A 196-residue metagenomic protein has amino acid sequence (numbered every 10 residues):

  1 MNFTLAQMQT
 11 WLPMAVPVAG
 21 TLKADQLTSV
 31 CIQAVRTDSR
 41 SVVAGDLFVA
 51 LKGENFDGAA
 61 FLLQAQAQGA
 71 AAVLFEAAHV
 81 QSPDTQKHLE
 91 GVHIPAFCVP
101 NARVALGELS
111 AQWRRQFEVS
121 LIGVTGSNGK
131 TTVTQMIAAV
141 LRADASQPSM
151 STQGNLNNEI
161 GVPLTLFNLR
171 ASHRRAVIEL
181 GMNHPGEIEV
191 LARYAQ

Functional and structural regions predicted by a protein language model:
M1-E108: N-terminal leader/targeting and accessory segments in enzymes
C98, A105-Q196: Phosphate-binding loop of NTP-binding sites
